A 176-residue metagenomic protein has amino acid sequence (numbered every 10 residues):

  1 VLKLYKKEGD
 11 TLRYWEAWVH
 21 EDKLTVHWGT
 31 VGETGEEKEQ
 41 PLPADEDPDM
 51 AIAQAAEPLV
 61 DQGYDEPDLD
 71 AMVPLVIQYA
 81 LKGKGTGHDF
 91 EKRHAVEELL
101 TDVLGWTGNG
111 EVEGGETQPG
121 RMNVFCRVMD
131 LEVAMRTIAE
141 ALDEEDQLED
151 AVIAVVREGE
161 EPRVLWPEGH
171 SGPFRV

Functional and structural regions predicted by a protein language model:
V1-D22, D61, G83-T86, F90-T101: Short N-terminal "domain-start" leader segments that mark the transition from disordered tails or signal peptides into
R13-E39, M72, V96-T117: Short aromatic-glycine-(Arg/Gly/Cys) micro-motifs in beta-strand/loop hairpins
E33-D47, M122-C126: A short, exposed loop/beta-hairpin motif centered on an aromatic-Gly-Thr core
P43-D61, M135-L142: A short, charged, amphipathic alpha-helix used as a generic interaction element across diverse proteins
Y64-E66, E144-E161: Conserved short beta-strand edge segments in small beta-sheet-based binding/regulatory domains
A71-H88: Short glycine-/aliphatic-rich beta-strand segments at the starts of folded cytosolic domains
T107-T137, A141: Short, intrinsically disordered low-complexity segments
E160-V176: Short, low-order "capping/linker" segments at domain edges
